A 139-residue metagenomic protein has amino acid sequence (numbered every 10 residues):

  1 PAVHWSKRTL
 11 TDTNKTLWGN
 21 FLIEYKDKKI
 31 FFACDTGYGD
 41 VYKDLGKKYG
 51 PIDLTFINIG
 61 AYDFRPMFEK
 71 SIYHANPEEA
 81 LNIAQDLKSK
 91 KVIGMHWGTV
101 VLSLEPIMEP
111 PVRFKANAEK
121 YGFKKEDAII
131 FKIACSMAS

Functional and structural regions predicted by a protein language model:
P1-G50, A134-S139: Core dinuclear metal-dependent hydrolase active-site scaffold
T16, K29, T36-F131: Cap/insert and terminal regions of metallo-dependent hydrolase folds
